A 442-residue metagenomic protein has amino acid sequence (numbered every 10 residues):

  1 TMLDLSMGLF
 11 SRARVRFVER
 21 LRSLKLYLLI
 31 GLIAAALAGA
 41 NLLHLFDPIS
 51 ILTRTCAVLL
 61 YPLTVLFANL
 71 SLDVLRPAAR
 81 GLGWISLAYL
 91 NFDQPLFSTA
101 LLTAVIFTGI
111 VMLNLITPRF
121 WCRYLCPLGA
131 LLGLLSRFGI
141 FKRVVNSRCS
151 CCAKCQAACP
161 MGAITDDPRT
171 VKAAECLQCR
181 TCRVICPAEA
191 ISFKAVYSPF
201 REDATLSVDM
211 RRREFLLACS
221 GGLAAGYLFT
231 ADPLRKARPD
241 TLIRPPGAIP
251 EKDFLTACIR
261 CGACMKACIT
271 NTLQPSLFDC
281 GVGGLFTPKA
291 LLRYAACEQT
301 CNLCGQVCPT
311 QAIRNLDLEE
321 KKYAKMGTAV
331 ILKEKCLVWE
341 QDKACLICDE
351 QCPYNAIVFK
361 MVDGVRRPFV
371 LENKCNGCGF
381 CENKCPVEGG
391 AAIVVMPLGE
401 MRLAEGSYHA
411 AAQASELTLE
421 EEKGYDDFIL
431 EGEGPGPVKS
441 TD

Functional and structural regions predicted by a protein language model:
T1-E175, R180-D442: Non-ligating segments of multi-cofactor redox enzymes
